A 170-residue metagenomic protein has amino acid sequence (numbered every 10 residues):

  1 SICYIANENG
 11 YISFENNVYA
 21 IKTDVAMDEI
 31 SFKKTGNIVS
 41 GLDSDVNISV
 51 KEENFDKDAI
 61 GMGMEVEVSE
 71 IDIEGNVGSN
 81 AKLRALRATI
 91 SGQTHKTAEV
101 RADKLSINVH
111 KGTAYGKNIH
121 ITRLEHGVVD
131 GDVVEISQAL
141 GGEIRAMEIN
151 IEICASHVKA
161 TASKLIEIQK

Functional and structural regions predicted by a protein language model:
S1-R123, V128-D130, S137, A162-S163 (+1 more regions): Charge-rich, low-hydrophobicity low-complexity segments
S137-K170: C-terminal accessory regions
